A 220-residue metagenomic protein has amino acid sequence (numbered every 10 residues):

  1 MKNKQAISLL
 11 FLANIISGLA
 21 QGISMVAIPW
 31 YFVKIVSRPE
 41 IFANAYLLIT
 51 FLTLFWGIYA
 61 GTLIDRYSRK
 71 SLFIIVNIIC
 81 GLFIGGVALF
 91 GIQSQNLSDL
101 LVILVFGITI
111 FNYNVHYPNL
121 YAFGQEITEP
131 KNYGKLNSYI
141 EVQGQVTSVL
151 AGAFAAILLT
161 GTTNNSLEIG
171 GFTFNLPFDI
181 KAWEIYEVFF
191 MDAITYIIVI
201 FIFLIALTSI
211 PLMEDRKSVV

Functional and structural regions predicted by a protein language model:
M1-K4, S94-N96, F178-K181, V220: Helix-boundary and loop/linker segments of multi-pass membrane transporters
K4, I35-V36, R66, P130 (+1 more regions): Helix-loop interface residues and adjacent transmembrane-helix termini in multi-pass membrane transporters, primarily
L9-M25, Y46-I64, S68-C80, L100-T162: Substrate-agnostic recognition of the 12-TM MFS/MFS-like secondary transporter fold
A27, V36-N44: Small-residue hotspots at the loop-to-helix junctions and early N-terminal turns of transmembrane alpha-helices
P29-K34, A88-Q93, L150-M191: Transmembrane alpha-helix termini and helix-breaking/packing motifs in multi-pass membrane transporters
F42, L72, L136, E187-D192: Alpha-helical transmembrane segments of multi-pass secondary-active solute transporters
I78-N96: C-terminal ends and interior cores of transmembrane alpha-helices in multi-pass membrane transporters/permeases
A122, E126, K181-I185, F189-K217: Helix-loop junctions on the cytosolic side of multi-pass membrane transporters, especially the intracellular loop
